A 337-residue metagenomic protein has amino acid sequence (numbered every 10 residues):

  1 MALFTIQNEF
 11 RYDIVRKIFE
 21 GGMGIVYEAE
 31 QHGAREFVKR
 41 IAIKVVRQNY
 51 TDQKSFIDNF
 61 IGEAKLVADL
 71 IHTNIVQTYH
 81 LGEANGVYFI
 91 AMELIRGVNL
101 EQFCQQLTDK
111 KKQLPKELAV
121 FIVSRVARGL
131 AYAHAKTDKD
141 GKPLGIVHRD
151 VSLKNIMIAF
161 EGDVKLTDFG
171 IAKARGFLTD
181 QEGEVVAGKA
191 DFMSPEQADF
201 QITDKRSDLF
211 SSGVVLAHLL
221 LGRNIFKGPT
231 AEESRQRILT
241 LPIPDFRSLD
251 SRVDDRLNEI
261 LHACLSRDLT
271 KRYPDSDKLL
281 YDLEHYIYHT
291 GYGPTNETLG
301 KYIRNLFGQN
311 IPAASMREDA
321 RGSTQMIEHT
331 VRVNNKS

Functional and structural regions predicted by a protein language model:
V15-G22, V26: Protein kinase glycine-rich loop
R47-D69: AlphaC helix of the eukaryotic protein kinase fold
L81: Activation-segment/catalytic-loop signature of the eukaryotic protein kinase fold
N85-N99, F103: Conserved short submotifs of the Hanks-type protein kinase catalytic core that shape the nucleotide-binding pocket
R128-I146: Protein kinase catalytic-loop region centered on the HRD/HxD motif
M157, D191-V333: C-terminal lobe helix-coil module of Hanks-type protein kinase domains
